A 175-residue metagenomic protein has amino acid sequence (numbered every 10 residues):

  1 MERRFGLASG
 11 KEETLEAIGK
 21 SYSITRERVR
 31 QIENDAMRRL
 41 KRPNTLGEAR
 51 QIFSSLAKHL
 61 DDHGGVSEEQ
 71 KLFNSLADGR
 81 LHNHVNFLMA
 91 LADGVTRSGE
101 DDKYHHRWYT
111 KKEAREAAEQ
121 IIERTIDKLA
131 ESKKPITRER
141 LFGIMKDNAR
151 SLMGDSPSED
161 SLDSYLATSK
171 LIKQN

Functional and structural regions predicted by a protein language model:
E2-N175: C-terminal non-catalytic scaffold/interaction domains in large multidomain proteins
